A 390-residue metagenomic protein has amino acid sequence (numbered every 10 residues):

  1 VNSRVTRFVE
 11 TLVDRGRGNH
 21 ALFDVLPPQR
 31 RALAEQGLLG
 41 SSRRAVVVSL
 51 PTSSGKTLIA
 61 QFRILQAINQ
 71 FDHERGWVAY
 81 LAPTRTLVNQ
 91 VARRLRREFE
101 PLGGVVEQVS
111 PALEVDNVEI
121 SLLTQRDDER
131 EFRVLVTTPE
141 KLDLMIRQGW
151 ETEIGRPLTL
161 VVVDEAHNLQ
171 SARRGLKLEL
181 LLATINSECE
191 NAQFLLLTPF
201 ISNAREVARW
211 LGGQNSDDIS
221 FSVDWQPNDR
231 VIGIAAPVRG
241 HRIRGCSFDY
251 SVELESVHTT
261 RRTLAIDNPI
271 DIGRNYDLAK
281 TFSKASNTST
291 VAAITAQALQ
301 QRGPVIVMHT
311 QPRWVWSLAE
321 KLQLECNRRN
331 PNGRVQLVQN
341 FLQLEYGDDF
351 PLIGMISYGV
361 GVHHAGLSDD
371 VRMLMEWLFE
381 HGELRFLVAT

Functional and structural regions predicted by a protein language model:
N2-A21, P51-S54, Q70-L123, E129 (+2 more regions): Conserved C-terminal RecA-like helicase domain
A21-S42: N-terminal pre-P-loop "Q-motif" helix
A34-S41, S54-H73, R94-R96, L180-N186: Walker A/P-loop NTP-binding motif
A45-V47: Walker A (P-loop) ATP-phosphate-binding motif of ABC ATPase nucleotide-binding domains
Y80-L81, V134-T138, L160-V162, A192-P199 (+2 more regions): Structural recognition of the conserved hydrophobic beta-strand(s) that form the central parallel beta-sheet of P-loop
R85-V88, L113-V115, E140-D143, H167-N168 (+4 more regions): Conserved nucleotide-binding/hydrolysis micro-motifs of P-loop NTPases
F132-L135, P139-D143, G149-F194: SF2 helicase catalytic motif II
A183, Q193-A319, G361: Conserved interdomain linker/interface between the two RecA-like ATPase lobes of SF2 helicase motors
